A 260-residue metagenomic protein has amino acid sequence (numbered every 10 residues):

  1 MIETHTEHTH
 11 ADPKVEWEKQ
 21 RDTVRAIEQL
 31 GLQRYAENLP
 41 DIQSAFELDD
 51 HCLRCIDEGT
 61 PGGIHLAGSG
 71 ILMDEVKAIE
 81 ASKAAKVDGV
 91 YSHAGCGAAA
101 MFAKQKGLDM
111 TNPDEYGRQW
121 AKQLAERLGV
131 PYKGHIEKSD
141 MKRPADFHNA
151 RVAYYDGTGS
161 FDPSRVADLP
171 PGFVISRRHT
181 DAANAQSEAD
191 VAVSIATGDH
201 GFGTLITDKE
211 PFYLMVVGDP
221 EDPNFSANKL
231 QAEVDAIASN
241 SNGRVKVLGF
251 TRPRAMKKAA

Functional and structural regions predicted by a protein language model:
M1-E47, E58-T60, S69-L72, K83 (+1 more regions): Divalent-metal-activated hydrolytic enzyme cores
D50, D88, Y132: Hydrophobic anchor at the start of a short beta-strand that flanks the dinucleotide cofactor-binding loop
C52, V90, L214-M215: Structural beta-sheet core signal
C52-E58: Short, polar loop motifs at secondary-structure junctions
H65, H93, H135: Histidine-centered active-site/metal-ligand motif
H65-K77: Enzymes and membrane/adaptor proteins characterized by extended Gly/Ser/Thr/Asp/Glu-rich, aromatic-dotted
A78-S82: Short, well-structured alpha-helical segments in soluble
K86-G97: Histidine-centered catalytic micro-motifs
